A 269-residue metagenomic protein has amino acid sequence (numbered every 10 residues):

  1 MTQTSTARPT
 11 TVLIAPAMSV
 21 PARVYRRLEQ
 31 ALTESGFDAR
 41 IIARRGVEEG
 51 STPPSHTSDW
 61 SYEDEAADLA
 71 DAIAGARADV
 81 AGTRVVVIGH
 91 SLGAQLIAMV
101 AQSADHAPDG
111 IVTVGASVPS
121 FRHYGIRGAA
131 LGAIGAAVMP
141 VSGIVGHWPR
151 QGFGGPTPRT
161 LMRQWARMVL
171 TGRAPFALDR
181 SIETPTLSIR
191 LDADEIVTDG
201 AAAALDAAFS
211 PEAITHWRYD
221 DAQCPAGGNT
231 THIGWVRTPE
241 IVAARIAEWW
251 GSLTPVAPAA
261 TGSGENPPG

Functional and structural regions predicted by a protein language model:
T4-T11, F37: Proline/glycine-enriched tight loop/beta-turn segments at coil->beta junctions that connect or precede beta-strands
A17-V20: Active-site glycine-rich loops that stabilize anionic/oxyanionic intermediates across multiple enzyme folds
R27-P54: Conserved alpha/beta-hydrolase
S58-A78: Alpha/beta-hydrolase active-site loop
I88-G93, I97: Gly/Ala-rich beta-loop-alpha elbow adjacent to hydrolase catalytic centers
V112-R122: Active-site nucleophile loop of the alpha/beta-hydrolase fold
G154-R218: Serine-hydrolase catalytic core
D220-G269: Catalytic active-site module of serine/aspartate enzymes centered on a nucleophile-bearing elbow/loop
